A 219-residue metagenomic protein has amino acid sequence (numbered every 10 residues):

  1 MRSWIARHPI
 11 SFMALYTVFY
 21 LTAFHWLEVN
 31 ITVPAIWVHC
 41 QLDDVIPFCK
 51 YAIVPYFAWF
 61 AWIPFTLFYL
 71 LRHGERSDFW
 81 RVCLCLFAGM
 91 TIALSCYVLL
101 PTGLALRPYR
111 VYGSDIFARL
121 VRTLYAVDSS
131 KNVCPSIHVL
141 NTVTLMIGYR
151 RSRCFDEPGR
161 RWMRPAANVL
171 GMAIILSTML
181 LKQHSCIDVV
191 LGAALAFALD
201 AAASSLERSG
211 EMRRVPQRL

Functional and structural regions predicted by a protein language model:
M1-F65, Y109-Y112: N-terminal transmembrane-helix/juxtamembrane module of multi-pass inner/ER membrane proteins
V18, A58-W62, I137-T144, V190-A194: Membrane-embedded alpha-helical segments of multi-pass membrane proteins, especially the transmembrane helices
L21-W26, M90-L99, V169-M179: Aromatic-anchored segments of alpha-helical transmembrane domains
L27-D43, L71-P158, G210-L219: Membrane-interface loops
W62-L67, T144-G148, V169-S177: Hydrophobic, membrane-inserted alpha-helices
R107-V111, S129-C134, A173-L199: Interfacial helix-loop-helix junctions of multi-pass membrane proteins
G159-M172: Short hydrophobic alpha-helices at membrane interfaces in multi-pass membrane enzymes
S185, L191-L219: C-terminal membrane module of polytopic membrane proteins
